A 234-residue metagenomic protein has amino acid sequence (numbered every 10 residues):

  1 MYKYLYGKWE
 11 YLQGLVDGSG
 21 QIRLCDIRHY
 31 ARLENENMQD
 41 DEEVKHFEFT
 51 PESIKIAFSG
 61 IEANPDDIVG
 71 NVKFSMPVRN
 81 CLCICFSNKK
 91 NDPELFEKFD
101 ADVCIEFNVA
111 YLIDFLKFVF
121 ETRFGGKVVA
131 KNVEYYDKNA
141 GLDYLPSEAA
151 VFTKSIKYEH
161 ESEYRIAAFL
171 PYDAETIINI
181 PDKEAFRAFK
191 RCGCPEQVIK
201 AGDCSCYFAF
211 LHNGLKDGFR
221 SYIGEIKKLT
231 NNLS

Functional and structural regions predicted by a protein language model:
M1-S234: NAD-dependent ADP-ribosyltransferases
